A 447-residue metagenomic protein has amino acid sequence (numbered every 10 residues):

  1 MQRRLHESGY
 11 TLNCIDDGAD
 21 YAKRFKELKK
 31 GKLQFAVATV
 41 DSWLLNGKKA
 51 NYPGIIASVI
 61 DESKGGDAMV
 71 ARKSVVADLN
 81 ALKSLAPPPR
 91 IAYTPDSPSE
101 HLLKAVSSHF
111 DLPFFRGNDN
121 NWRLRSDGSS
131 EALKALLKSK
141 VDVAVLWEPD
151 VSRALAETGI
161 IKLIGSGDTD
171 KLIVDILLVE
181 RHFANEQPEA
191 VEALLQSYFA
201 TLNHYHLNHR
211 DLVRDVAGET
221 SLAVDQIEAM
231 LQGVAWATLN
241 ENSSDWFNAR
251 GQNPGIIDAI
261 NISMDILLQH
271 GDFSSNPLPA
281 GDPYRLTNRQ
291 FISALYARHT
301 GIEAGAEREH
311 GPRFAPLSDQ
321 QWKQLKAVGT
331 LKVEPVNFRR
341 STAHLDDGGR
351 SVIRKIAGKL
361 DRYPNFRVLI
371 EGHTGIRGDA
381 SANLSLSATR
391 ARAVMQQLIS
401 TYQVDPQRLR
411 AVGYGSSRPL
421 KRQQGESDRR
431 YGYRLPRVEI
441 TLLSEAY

Functional and structural regions predicted by a protein language model:
M1-D119, L124-R125, D142-V145: Short, glycine-/small- and polar/acidic-enriched structural segments that line small-molecule recognition paths
H6-Y10, K29-K30, K48, S107-L112 (+7 more regions): Sec-exported extracytoplasmic/periplasmic mature domains
A19, K23, E27, K32 (+16 more regions): Extracytoplasmic/secreted proteins, especially bacterial periplasmic and envelope-associated proteins
L112, N118-S221: Pocket-lining segment of extracytoplasmic ligand-binding domains
P188-S275: Secondary-structure end/capping motifs
G255-E307: C-terminal solvent-exposed extensions
Q290-R367, R429-R430, S444-Y447: Periplasmic peptidoglycan-binding/tethering modules of Gram-negative envelope proteins
T374-Y447: Periplasmic OmpA-like peptidoglycan-binding domain that tethers envelope proteins to the cell wall
